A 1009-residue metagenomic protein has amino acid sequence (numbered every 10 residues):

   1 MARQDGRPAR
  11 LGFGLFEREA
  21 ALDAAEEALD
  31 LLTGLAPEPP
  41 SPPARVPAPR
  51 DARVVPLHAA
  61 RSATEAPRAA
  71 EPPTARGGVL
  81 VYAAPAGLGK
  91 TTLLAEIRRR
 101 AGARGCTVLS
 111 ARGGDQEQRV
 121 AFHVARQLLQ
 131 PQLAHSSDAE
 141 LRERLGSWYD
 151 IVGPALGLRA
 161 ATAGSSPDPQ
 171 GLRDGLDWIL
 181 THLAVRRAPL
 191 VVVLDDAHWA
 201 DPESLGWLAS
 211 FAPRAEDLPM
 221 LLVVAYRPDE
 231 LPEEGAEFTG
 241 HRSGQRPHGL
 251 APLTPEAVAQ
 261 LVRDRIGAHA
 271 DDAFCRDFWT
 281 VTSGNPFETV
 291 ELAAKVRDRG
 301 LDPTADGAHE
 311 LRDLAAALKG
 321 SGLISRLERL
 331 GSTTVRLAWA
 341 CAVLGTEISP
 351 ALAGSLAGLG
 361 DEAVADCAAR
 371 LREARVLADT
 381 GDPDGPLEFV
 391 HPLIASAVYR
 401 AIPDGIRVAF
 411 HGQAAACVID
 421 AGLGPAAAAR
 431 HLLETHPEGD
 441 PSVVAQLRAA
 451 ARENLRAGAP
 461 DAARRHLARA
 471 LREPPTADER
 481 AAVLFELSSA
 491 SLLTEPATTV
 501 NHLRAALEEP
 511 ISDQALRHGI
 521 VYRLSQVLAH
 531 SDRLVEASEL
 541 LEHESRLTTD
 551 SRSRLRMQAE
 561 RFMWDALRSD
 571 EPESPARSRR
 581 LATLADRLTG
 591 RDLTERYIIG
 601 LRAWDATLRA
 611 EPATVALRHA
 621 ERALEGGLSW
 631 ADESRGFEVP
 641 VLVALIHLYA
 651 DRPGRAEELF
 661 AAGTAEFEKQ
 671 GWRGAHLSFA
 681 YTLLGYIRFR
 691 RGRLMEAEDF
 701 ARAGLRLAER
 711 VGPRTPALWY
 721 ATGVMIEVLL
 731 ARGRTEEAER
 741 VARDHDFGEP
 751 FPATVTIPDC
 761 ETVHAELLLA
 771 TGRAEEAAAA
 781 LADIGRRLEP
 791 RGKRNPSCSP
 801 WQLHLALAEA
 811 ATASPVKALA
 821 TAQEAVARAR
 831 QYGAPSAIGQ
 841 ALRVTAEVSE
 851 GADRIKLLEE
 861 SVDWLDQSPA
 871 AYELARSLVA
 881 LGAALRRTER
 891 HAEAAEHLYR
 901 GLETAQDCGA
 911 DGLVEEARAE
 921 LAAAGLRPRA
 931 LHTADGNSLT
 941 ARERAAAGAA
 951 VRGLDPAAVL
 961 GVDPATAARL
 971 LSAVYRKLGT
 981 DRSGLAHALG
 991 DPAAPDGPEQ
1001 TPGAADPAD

Functional and structural regions predicted by a protein language model:
M1-S62, I151-A163, Q260, A308-K319 (+1 more regions): Conserved adenine-nucleotide phosphate-binding loops and their immediately adjacent elements
D5, L88, A257-R265, H269-R465 (+2 more regions): Short secondary-structure boundary elements
G77, E96-I97, C367, P386-F389 (+12 more regions): Extended alpha-helical scaffolding segments used for macromolecular assembly and cargo binding
G77, R119-V120, I348, D382-P386 (+17 more regions): Alpha-solenoid helical repeat architecture
G102-R104, W279, A294-R297, A363 (+5 more regions): Internal alpha-solenoid helical repeat scaffolds
H123-V191, A259, P425: Conserved Walker-type P-loop NTP-binding/catalytic site
W207-G249: Sensor-1/coupling segment of RecA-like P-loop NTPase cores
A880, A922, R929-L978, H987-D1009: Helix-turn-helix DNA-binding segment
